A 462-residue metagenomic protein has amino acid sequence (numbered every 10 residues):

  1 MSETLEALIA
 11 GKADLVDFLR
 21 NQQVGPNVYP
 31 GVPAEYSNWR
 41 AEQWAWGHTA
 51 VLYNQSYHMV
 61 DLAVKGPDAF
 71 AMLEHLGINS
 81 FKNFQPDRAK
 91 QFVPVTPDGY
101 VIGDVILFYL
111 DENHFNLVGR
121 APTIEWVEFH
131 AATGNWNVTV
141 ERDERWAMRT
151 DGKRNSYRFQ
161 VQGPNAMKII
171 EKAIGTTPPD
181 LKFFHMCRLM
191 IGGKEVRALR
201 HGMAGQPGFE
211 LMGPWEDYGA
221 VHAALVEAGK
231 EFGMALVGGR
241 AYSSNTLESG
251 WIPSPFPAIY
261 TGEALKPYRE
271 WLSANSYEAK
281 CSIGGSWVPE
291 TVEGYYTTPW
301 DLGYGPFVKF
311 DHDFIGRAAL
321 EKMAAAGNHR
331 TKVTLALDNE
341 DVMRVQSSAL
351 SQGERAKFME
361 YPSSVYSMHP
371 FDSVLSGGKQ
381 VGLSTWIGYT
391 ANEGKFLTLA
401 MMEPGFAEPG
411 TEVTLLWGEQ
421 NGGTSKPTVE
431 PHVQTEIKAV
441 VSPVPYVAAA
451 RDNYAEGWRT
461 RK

Functional and structural regions predicted by a protein language model:
M1-A34, Y109-K462: Conserved, structured C-terminal
M1-F92, Y100-I102, K332: Acidic, proline/glycine-enriched N-terminal capping motif
A41-H48, P94-D104, M190-L199, V381-S384: Short amphipathic beta-strand starts and helix->beta connectors
N54, P97-G99, V365-S367: A short catalytic or substrate-binding loop motif that flags glycine-/basic-rich loops and adjacent residues that bind
M59-K65, T96, I106-F108, F115-R120: Short secondary-structure transition/capping motifs
N83-Q85, P94-Y100, V105-D111, H130 (+1 more regions): Short, charge-rich binding segments
